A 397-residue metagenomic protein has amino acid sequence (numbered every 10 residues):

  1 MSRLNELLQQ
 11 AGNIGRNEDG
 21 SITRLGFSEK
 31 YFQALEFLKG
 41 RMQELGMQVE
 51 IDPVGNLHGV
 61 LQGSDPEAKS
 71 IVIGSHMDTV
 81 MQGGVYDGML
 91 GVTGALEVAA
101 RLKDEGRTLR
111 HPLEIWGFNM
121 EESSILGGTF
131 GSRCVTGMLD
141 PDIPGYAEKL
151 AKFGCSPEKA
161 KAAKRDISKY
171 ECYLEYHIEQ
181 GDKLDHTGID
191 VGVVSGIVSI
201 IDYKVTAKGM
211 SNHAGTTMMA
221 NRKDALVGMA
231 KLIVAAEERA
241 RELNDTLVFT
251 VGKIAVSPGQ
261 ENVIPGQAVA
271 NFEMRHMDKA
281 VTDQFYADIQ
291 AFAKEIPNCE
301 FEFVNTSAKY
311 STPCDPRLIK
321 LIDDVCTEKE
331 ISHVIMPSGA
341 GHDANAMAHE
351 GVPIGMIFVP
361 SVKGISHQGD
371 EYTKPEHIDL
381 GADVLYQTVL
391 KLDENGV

Functional and structural regions predicted by a protein language model:
M1-S28, N305, I365-S366: N-terminal capping segment at the start of a domain
L7-N13, N17, G74-S75, H333-Q387 (+1 more regions): Zn-dependent metallopeptidase/amidohydrolase metal-coordination segment
R16-Q62: A non-catalytic alpha/beta surface segment that caps or lines the substrate-entry region of metallo-dependent hydrolase
R24-G26, T250-G259, N271-M277, F301-I319 (+1 more regions): A short beta-alpha structural unit
K39-Q43, Q48, L57-S132, T136-A151 (+1 more regions): Active-site metal-coordination/substrate-binding segment of hydrolases, especially metallo-dependent peptidases
G55, M77-T79, W116-I125, Q180 (+3 more regions): Acidic, glycine-rich active-site loops and adjacent beta-strand->loop/helix elements that engage anionic groups
M120-G128, S132-K279: Midchain, well-structured core segments that form catalytic/ion-binding scaffolds
S195, T217-M219, K223-E242, V359-V397: His/Asp/Glu-rich mid-to-C-terminal helical/loop segments that flank catalytic regions of hydrolases
